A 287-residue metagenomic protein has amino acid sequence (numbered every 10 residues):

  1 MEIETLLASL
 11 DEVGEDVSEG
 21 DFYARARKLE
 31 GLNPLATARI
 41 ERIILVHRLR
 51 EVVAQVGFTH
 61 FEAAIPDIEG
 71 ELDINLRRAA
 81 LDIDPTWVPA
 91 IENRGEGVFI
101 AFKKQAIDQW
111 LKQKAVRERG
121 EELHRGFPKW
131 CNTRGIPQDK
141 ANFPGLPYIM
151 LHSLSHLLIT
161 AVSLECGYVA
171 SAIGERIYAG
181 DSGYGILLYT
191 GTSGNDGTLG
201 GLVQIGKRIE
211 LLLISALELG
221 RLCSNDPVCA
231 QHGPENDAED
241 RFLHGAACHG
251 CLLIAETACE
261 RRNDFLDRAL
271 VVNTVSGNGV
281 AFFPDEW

Functional and structural regions predicted by a protein language model:
M1-W287: Extended, well-ordered protein cores
